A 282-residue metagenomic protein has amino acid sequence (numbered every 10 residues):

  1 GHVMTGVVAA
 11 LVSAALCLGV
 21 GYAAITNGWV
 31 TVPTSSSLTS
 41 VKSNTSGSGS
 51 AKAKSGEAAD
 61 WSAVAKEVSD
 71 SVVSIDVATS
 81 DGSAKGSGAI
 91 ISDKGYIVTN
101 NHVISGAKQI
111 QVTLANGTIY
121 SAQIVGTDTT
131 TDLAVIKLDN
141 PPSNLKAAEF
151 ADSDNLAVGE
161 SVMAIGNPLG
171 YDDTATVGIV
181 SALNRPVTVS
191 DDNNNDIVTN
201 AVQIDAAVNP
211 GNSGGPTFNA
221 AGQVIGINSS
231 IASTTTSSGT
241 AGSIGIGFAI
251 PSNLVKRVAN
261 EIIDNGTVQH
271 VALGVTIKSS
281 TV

Functional and structural regions predicted by a protein language model:
H2-V282: Serine-dependent protease modules
